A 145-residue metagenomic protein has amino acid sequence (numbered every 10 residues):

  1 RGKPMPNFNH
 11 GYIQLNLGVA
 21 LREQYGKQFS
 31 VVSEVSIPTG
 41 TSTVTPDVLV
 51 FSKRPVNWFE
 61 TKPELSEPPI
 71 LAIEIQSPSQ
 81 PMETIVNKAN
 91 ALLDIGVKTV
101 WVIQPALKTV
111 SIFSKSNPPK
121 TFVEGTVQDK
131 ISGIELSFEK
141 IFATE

Functional and structural regions predicted by a protein language model:
R1-E145: Gly/Pro/Ser/Thr-rich low-complexity, intrinsically disordered segments predominantly at protein N-termini
